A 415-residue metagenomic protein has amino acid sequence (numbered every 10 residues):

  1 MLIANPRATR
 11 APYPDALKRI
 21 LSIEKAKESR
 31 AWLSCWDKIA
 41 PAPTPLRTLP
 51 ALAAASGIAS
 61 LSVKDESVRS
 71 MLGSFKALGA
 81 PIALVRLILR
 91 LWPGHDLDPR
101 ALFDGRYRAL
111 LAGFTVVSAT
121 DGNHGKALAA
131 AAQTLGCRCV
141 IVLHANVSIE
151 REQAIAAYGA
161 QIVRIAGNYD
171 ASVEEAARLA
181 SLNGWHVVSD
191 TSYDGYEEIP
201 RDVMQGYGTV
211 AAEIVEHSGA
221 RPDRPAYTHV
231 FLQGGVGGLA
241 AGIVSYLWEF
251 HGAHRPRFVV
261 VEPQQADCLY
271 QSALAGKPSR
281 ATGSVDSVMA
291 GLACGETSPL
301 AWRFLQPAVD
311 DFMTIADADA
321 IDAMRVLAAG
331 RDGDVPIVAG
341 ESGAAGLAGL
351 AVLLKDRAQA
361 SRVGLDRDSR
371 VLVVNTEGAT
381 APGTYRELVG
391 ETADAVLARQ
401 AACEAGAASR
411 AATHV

Functional and structural regions predicted by a protein language model:
M1-V415: PLP-dependent amino-acid enzyme catalytic core
